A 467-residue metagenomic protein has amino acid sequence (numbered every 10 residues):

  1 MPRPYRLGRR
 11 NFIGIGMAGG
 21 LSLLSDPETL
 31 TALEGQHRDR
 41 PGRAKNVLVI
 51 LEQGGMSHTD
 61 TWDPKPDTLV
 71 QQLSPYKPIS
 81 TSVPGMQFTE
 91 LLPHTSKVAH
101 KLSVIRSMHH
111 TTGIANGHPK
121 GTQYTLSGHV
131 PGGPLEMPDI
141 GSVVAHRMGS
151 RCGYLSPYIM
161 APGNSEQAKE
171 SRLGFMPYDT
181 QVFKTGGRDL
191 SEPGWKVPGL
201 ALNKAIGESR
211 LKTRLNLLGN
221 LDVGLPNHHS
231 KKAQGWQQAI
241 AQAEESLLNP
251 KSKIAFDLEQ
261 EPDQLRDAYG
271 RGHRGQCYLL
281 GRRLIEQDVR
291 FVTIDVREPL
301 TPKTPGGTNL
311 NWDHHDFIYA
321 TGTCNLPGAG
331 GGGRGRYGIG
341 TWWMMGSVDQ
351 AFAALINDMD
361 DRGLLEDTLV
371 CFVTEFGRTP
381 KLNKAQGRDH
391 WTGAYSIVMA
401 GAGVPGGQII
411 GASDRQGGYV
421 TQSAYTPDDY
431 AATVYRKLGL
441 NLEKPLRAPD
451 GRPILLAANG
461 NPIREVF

Functional and structural regions predicted by a protein language model:
M1-F467: Ligand-binding pockets and gating/stacking loops
